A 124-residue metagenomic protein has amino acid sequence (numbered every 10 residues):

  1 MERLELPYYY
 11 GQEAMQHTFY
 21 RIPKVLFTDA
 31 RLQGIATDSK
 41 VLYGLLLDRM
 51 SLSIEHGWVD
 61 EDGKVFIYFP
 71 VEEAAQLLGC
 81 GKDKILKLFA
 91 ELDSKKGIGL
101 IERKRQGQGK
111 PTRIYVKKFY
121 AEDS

Functional and structural regions predicted by a protein language model:
M1-E72: Short recognition helix of helix-turn-helix/winged-helix DNA-binding domains
E2, K118-S124: Charged low-complexity intrinsically disordered patches
P23, Y115-K117: Residues in well-ordered beta-strands of folded domains
T37, M50-I114: Winged helix-turn-helix DNA-binding recognition segment
L46-L47, F89-A90, A121: Alpha-helix boundary/interfacial micro-motifs
